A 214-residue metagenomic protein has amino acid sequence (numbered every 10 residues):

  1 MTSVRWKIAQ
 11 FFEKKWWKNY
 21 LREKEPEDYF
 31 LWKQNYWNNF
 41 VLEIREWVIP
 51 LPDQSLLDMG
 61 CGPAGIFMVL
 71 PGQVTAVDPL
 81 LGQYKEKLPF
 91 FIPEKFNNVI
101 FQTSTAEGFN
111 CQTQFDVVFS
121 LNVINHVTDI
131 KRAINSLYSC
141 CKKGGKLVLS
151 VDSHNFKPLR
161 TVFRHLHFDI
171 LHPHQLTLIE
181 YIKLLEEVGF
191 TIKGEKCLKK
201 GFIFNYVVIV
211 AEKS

Functional and structural regions predicted by a protein language model:
W32-Q54: Conserved alpha-helix/loop element of class I SAM-dependent methyltransferases that forms part of the SAM/SAH-binding
L57, C61-E107: Class I SAM-dependent methyltransferase SAM/SAH-binding core
G108-T113: Short conserved loop adjoining the S-adenosyl-L-methionine
F119: A conserved beta-strand element that flanks and buttresses the S-adenosyl-L-methionine
K131-K146: A short glycine-rich, Lys/Arg-flanked "PGG" loop and its adjoining helix->strand segment in the class I
V148-Q175: Conserved class I S-adenosyl-L-methionine
H172-G189: Short alpha-helix
V188-F190, G194-S214: Core SAM-dependent methyltransferase catalytic element
